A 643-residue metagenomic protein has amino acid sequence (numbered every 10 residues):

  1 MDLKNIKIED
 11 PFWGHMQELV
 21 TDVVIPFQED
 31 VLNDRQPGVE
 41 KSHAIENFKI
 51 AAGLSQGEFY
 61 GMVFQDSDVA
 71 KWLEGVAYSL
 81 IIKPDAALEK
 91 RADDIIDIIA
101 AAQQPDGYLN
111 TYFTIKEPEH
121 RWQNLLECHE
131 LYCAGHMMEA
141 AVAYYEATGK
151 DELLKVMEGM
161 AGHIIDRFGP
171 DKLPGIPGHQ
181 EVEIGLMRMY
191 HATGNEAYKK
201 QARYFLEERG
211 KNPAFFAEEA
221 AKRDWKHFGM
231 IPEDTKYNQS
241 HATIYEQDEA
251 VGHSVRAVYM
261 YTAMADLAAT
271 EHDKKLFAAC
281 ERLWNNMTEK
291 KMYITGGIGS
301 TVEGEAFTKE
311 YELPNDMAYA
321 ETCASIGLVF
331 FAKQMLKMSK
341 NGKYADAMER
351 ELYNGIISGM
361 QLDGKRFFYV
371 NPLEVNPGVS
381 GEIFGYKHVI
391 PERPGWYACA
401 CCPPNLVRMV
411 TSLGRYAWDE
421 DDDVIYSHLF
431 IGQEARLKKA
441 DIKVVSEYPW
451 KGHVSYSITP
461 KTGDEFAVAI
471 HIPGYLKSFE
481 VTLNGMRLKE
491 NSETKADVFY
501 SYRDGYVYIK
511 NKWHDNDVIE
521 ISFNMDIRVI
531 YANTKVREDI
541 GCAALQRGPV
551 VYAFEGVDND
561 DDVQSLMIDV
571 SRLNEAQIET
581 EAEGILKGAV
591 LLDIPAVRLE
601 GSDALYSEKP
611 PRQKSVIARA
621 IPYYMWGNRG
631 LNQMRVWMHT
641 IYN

Functional and structural regions predicted by a protein language model:
M1-D68, D93-F113: Low-complexity, Ser/Thr/Pro/Gly-enriched N-terminal "stalk/linker" regions
N5, P11, C280, D346-N354 (+4 more regions): C-terminal beta-rich recognition modules with glycine/proline-rich loops and embedded aromatic residues
W13, L73-A86, G135-K150, E183-N195 (+6 more regions): Well-ordered alpha-helical scaffold segments within catalytic/enzyme domains
S42-G61, N110-H129, Q180-A192, E219-H253 (+2 more regions): Carbohydrate-binding/catalytic loop surfaces
I50-M62, A70, S79-P177, I184-S240: Extended ligand-binding groove/face enriched in aromatic
Q104, E139, A143, M157-I164 (+9 more regions): Catalytic cores of eukaryotic secretory-pathway lumenal/extracellular enzymes that build and remodel glycoconjugates
G463-M486: Beta-strand-rich binding/interaction modules
Y506-Y508: Short, surface-exposed beta-strand/beta-hairpin micro-motifs centered on an aromatic residue
